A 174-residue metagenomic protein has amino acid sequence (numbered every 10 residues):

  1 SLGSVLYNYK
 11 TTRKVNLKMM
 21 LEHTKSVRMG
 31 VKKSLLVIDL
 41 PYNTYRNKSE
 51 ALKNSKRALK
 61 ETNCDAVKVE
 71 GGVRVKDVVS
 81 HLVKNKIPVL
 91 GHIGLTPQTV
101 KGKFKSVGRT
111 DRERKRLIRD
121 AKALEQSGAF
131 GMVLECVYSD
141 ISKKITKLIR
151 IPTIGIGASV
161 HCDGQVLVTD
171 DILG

Functional and structural regions predicted by a protein language model:
S1-G174: Alpha/beta enzyme core
